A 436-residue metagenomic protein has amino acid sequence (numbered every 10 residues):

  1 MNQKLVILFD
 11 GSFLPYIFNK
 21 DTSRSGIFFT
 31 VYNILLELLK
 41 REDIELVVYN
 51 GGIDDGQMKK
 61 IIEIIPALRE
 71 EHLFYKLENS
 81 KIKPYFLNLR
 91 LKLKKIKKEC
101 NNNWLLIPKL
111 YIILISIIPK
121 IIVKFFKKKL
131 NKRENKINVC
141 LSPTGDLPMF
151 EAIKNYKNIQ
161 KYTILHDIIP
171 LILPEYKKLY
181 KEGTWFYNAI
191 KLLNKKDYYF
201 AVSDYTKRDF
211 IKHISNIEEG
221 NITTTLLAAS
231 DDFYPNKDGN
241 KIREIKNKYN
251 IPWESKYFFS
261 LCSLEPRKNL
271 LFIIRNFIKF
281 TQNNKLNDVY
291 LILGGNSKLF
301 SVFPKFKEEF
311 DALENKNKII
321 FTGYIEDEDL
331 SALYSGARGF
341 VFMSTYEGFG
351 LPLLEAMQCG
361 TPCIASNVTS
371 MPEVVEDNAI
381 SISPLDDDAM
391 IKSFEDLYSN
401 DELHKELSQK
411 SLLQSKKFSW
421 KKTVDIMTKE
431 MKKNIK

Functional and structural regions predicted by a protein language model:
M1-K436: Carbohydrate transferase catalytic cores enriched for Leloir-type hexosyltransferases
